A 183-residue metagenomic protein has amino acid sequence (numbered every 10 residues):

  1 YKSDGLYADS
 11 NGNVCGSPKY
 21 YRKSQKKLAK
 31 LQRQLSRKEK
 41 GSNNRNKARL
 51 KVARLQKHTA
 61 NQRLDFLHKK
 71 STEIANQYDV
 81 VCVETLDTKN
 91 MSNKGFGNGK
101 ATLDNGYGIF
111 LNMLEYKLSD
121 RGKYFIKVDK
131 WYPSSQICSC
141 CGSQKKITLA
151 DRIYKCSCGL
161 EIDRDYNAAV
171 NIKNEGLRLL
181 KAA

Functional and structural regions predicted by a protein language model:
Y1-A183: Positively charged, helix-rich recognition surfaces that bind polyanionic ligands
